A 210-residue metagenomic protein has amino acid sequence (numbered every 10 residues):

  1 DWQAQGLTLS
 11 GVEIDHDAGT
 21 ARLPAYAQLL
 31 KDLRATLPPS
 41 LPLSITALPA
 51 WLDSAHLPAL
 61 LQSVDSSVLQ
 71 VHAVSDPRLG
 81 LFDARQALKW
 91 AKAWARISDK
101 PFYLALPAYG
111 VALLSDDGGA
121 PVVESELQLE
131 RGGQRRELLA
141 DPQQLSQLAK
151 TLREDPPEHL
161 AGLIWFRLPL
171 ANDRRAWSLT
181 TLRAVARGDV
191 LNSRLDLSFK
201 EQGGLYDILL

Functional and structural regions predicted by a protein language model:
D1, A27-R34, A87-A95, L145-R153 (+1 more regions): Generic structural signal for well-ordered alpha-helices, preferentially at hydrophobic/aromatic core positions
W2-A25: Active-site groove signature of glycoside hydrolases
A4-V12, H56-D76, L129-G133, Q144-G162: Structural recognition of alpha->loop->beta junctions
I14-H16, I45, L69, W165: Conserved beta-strand positions
T20-Q28, L81-R85, L139-Q143: Soluble non-cytosolic domains of exported or imported proteins
Q28-E130, Q134: Substrate-binding surface in catalytic domains of secreted glycosidases
Y103-S193: Substrate-binding cleft of secreted/luminal carbohydrate-active enzymes
L205-L210: Short, well-ordered beta-strand segments enriched in hydrophobic/aromatic residues
